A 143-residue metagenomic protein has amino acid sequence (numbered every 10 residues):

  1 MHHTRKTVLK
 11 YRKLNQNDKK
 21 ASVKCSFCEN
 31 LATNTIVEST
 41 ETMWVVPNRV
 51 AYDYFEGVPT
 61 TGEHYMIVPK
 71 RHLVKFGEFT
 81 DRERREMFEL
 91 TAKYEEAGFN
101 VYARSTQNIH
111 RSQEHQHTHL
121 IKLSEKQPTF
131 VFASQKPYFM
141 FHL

Functional and structural regions predicted by a protein language model:
M1-L143: HIT superfamily nucleotide-processing domains
